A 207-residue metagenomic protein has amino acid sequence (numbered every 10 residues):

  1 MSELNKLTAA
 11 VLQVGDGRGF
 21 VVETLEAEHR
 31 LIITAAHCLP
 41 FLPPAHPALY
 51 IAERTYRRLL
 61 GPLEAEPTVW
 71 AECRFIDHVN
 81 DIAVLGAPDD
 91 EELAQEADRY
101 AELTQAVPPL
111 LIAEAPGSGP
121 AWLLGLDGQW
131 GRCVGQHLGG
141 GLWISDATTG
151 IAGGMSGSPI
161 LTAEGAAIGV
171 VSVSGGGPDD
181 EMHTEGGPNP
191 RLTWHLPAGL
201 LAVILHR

Functional and structural regions predicted by a protein language model:
M1-A27: Protease-domain processing segments flanking chymotrypsin-fold serine proteases, especially trypsin-like
S2, V22-N80, G176-E185: Catalytic-histidine neighborhood of serine endopeptidases, predominantly the chymotrypsin-like S1/PA family
Q13-D16, G61-T68, L126-W130: Short coil-to-beta-strand transition motifs
V14, G19, R30, T34 (+6 more regions): Terminal peptide-recognition signature
V21, C73, C133-H137: Conserved hydrophobic positions within beta-strands
E28, A36, I160-R207: C-terminal subregion of chymotrypsin/trypsin-like serine protease catalytic domains
R30-T34, D81-P88, W143-D146: A generic structural motif
A94-S156, V171-G187: Flexible, gly/ser-rich surface segments that form the specificity/activation loops bordering the active-site cleft
